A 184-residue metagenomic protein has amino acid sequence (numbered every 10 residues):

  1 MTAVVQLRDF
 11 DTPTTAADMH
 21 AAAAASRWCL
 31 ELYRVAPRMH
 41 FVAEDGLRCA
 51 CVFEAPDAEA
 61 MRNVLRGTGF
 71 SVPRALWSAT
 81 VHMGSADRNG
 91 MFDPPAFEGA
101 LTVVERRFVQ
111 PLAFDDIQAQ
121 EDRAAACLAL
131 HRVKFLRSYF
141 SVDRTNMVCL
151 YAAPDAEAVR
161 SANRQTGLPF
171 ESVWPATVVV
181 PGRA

Functional and structural regions predicted by a protein language model:
M1-R38, E44-L47, P56-R66, F70-L136 (+3 more regions): Short S/T/G/P-rich N-terminal loop/turn motif that feeds into the first structured element of a domain
E54-A60, A152-A158: Helix N-cap motif at beta-to-alpha junctions
S141: A short acidic-Thr-Gly-centered motif at the start of a beta-strand
R160, P169-E171: C-terminal, charge/polar-rich interaction regions
V173-P175: NUDIX/MutT-family hydrolases
